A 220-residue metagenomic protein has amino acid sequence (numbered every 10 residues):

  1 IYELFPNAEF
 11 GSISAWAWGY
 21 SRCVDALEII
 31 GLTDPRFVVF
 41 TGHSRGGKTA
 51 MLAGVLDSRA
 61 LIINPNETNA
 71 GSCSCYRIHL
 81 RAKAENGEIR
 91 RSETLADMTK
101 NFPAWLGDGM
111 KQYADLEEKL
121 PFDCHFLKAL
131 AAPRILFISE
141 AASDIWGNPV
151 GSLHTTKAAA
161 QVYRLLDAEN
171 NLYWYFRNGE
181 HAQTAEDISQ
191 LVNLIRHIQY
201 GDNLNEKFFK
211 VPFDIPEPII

Functional and structural regions predicted by a protein language model:
I1-I29, S72-I78: Cap/lid segment of the alpha/beta-hydrolase catalytic domain
L32-S44: Alpha/beta-hydrolase fold nucleophile elbow
T41, N66-E67, S139: Alpha/beta-hydrolase-fold catalytic nucleophile elbow
G42-G54: Glycine-rich nucleophile elbow surrounding the catalytic serine of serine-hydrolase chemistry
V55-I62: Conserved hydrolase catalytic core segment
S58, K119, F126, A132-I220: Alpha/beta-hydrolase-fold serine-hydrolase catalytic core, especially in secreted/extracellular enzymes
P65-L127, N148-T156, R164-A168: Mobile cap/lid helix-loop segments that gate and shape the active-site cleft of serine hydrolases
